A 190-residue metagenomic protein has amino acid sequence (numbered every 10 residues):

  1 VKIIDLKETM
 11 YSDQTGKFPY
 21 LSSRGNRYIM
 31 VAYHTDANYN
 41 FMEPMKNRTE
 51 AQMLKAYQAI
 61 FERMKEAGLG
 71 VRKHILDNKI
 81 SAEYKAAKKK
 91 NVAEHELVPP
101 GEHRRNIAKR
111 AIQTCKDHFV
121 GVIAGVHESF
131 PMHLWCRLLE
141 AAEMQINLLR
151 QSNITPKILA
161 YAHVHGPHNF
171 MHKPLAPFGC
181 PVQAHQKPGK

Functional and structural regions predicted by a protein language model:
V1-D117, H163-K190: Retroviral integrase
T114-V126: A polyampholytic, Gly/Pro-enriched intrinsically disordered region
A124-P188: Charged, gly/pro-enriched flexible loop segments at helix/strand junctions
